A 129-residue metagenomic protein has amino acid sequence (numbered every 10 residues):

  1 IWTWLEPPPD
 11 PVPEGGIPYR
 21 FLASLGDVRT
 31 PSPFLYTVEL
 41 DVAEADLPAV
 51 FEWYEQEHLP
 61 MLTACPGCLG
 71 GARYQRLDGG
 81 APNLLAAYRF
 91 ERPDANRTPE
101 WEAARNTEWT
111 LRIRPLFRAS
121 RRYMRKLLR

Functional and structural regions predicted by a protein language model:
I1-R129: Macromolecular interaction modules
